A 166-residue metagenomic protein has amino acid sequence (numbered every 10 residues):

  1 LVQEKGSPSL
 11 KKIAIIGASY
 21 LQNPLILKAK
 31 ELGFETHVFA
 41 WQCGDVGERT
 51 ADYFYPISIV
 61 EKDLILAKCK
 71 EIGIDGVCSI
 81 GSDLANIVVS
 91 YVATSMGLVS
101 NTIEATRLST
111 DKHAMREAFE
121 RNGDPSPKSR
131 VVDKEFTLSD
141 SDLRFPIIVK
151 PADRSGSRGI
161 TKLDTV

Functional and structural regions predicted by a protein language model:
L1-A105, R121, S139: ATP-binding N-terminal substructure of ATP-dependent carboxylate-amine bond-forming enzymes
D111-V166: Active-site nucleotide/adenylate-binding loops and adjacent lid/helix of ATP-dependent enzymes
